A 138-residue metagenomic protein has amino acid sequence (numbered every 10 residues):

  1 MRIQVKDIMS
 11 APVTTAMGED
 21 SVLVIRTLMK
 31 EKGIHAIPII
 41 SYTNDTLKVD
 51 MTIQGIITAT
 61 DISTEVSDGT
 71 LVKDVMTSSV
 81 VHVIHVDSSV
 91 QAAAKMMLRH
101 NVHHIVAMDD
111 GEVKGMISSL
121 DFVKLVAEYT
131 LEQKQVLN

Functional and structural regions predicted by a protein language model:
M1-N138: Tandem CBS (Cystathionine beta-synthase) repeat/Bateman regulatory domains
